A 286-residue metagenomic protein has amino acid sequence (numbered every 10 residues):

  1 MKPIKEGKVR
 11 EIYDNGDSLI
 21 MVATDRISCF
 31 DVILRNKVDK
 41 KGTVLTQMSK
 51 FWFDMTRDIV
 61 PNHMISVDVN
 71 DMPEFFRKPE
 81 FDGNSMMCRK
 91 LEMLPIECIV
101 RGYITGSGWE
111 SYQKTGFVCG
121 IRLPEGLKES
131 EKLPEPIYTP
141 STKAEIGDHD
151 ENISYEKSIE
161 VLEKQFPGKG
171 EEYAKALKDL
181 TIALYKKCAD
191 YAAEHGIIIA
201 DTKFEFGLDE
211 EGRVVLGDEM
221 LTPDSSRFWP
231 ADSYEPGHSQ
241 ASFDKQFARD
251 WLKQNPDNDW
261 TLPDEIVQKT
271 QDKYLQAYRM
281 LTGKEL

Functional and structural regions predicted by a protein language model:
M1-E145, N258-L286: Active-site loop/lid in soluble adenylation, ligation, and acyl-transfer enzymes
S18, M93-P95, H195-I199, E211-V214: Coil-to-beta-strand transition motifs
F30, W109-E110, E211, S225-R227: Intrinsically disordered, low-complexity acidic/polar segments
R57-H63, K187-I199, G212, T282-L286: Surface-exposed helix-capping loop/turn segments at secondary-structure junctions
V100, I199-M220: Conserved metal-phosphate-binding beta-hairpin within the catalytic cores of diverse ATP-dependent phosphoryl-transfer
K114-F117, R122-E172, L216, M220-L281: Anionic ligand-binding catalytic core segments
F166-A200: A long amphipathic alpha-helix within ATP-dependent nucleotide-binding catalytic cores
